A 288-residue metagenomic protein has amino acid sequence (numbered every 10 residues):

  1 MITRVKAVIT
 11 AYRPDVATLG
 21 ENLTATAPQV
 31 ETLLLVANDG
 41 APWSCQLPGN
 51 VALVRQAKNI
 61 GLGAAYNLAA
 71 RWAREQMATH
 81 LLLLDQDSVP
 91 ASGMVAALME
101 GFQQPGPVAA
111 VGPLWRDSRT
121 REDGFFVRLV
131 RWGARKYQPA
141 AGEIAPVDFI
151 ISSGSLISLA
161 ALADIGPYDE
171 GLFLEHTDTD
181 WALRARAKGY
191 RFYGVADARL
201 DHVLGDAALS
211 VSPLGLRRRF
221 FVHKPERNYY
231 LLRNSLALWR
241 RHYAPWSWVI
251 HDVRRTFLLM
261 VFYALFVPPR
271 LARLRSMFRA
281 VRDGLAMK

Functional and structural regions predicted by a protein language model:
I9-P28: Short, well-formed alpha-helical segments that are part of the catalytic scaffolds of diverse glycosyltransferases
L23-K58: Acidic donor-binding segment of Leloir-type glycosyltransferases
A57-A73: Glycine-rich, basic loop-to-helix element that forms the pyrophosphate-binding segment of sugar-nucleotide handling
A78-D87: Short beta-strand-to-loop acidic/aromatic patch adjacent to the donor-nucleotide binding site
G93-F125: Conserved donor NDP-sugar-binding/catalytic core segment of glycosyltransferases
L129-D148: Short, flexible, basic/aromatic active-site loop/helix in glycosyltransferases
S155, A161-G166, G171-D201: A short, conserved alpha-helix in the catalytic core of glycosyltransferases
R240-K288: Non-catalytic, C-terminal membrane-associated alpha-helical segments of glycosyltransferases
